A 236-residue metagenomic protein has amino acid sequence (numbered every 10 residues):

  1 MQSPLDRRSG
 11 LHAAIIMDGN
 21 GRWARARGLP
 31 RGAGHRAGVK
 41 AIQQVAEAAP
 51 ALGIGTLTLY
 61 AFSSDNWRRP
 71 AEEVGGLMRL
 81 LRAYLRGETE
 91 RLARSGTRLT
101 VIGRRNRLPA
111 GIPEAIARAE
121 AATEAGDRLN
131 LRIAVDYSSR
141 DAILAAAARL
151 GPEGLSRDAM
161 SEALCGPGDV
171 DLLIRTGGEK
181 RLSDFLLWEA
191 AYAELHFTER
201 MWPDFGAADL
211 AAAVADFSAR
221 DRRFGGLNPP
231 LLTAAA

Functional and structural regions predicted by a protein language model:
M1-A236: Flexible, compositionally biased loop and terminal segments
